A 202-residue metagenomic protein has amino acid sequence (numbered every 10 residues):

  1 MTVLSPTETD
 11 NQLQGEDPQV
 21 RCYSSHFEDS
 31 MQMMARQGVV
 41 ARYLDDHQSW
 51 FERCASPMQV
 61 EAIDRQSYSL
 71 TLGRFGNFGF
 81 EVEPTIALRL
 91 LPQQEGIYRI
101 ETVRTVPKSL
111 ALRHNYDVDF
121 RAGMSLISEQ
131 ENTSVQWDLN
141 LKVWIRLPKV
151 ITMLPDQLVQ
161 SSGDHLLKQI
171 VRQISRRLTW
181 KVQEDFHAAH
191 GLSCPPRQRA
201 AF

Functional and structural regions predicted by a protein language model:
T2-E81: Hydrophobic ligand-binding cavity/cleft-lining segments
S30-M31, G73-N77, N115-D119, N132-W137 (+2 more regions): A general structural signal for short secondary-structure boundary/capping elements
S30-R36, G73-F75, L91-Q93, S125-I127 (+1 more regions): Solvent-exposed residues in well-ordered beta-strands and their adjoining turns, especially edge/terminal strands
V40-A41, L88, L139: Hydrophobic pocket/interface hotspot
Q66-F75, E101-V106, L141-K142: Generic short beta-strand segments
E83-S134: Hydrophobic-ligand binding "helix-grip"
L112-D164: Beta-strand/loop substructures that line and gate deep hydrophobic ligand-binding cavities in soluble
L154-A201: A conserved amphipathic terminal alpha-helix motif
